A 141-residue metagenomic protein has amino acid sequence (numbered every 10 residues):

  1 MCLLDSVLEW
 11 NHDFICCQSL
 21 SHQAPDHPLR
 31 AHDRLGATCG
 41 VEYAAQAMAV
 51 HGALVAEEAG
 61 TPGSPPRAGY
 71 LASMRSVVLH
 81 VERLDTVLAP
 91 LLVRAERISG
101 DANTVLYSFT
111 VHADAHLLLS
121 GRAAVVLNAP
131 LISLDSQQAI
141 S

Functional and structural regions predicted by a protein language model:
M1-G36: Catalytic strand-loop segment that frames the active site of acyl-thioester-processing enzymes
C2-D5, A72, V93-A95, G121: Small-residue-enriched segments and motifs
D5-L8, H80, E96-I98, H112: Conserved positions in beta-strands of structured domains
L8-N11, V78, S99-D101, L127: A generic structural motif
E9-F14, L84-V87, A115: A short, structured loop/turn motif at beta-sheet edges
A31-H51, S76: Compact, glycine-rich, soluble single-domain proteins
V50-A53, T86-L88, L92-S141: HotDog/MaoC-like acyl-thioester-processing domains
V50-R94: Hydrophobic beta-strand-centered segment that forms part of the acyl-chain substrate-binding groove
